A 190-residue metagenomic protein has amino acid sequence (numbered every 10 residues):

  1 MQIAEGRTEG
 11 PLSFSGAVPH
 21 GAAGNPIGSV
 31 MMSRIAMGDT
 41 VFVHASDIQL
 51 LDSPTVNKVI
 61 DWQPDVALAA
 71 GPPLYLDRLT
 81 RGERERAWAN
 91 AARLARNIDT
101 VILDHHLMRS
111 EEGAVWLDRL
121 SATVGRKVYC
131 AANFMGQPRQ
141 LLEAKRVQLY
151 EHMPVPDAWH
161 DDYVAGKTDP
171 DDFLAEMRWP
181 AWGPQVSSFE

Functional and structural regions predicted by a protein language model:
M1-P54, R139-E190: Core dinuclear metal-dependent hydrolase active-site scaffold
V41, I48-L141: Cap/insert and terminal regions of metallo-dependent hydrolase folds
